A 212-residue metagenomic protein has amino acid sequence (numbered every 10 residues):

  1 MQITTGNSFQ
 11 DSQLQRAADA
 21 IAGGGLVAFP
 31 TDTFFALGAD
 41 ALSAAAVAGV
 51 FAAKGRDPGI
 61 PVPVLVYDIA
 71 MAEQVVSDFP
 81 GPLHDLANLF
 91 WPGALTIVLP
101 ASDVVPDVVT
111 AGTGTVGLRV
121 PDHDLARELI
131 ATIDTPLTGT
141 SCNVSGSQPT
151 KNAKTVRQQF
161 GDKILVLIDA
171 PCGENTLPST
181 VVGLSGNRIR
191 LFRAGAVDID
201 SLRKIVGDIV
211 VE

Functional and structural regions predicted by a protein language model:
M1-E212: Active-site-adjacent structural elements in enzyme catalytic cores
